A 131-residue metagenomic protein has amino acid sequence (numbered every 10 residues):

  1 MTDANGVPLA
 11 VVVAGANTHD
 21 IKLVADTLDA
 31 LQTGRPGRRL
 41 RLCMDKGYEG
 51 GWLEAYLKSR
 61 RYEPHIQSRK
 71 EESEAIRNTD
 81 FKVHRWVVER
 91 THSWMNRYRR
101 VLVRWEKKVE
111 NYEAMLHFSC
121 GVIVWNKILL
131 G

Functional and structural regions predicted by a protein language model:
D3: Short, acidic, Ser/Thr-enriched surface-loop or helix-capping motifs
V12-G34: Active-site beta-loop-alpha junctions of metal-dependent nucleic acid enzymes, especially the RNase H-like/DDE
N17, P36-V109: Helix-centered, glycine/charged polyanion-binding patches within enzymatic domains that contact phosphate-containing
I21-V24, V88, M115: A general structural signal for well-ordered alpha-helical segments in protein cores
V24, D45, F118: Residue-level signal for inorganic ion chemistry
M115-G131: Charged phosphate-binding loop/patch that engages nucleotide di/tri-phosphates or the phosphate backbone of nucleic
